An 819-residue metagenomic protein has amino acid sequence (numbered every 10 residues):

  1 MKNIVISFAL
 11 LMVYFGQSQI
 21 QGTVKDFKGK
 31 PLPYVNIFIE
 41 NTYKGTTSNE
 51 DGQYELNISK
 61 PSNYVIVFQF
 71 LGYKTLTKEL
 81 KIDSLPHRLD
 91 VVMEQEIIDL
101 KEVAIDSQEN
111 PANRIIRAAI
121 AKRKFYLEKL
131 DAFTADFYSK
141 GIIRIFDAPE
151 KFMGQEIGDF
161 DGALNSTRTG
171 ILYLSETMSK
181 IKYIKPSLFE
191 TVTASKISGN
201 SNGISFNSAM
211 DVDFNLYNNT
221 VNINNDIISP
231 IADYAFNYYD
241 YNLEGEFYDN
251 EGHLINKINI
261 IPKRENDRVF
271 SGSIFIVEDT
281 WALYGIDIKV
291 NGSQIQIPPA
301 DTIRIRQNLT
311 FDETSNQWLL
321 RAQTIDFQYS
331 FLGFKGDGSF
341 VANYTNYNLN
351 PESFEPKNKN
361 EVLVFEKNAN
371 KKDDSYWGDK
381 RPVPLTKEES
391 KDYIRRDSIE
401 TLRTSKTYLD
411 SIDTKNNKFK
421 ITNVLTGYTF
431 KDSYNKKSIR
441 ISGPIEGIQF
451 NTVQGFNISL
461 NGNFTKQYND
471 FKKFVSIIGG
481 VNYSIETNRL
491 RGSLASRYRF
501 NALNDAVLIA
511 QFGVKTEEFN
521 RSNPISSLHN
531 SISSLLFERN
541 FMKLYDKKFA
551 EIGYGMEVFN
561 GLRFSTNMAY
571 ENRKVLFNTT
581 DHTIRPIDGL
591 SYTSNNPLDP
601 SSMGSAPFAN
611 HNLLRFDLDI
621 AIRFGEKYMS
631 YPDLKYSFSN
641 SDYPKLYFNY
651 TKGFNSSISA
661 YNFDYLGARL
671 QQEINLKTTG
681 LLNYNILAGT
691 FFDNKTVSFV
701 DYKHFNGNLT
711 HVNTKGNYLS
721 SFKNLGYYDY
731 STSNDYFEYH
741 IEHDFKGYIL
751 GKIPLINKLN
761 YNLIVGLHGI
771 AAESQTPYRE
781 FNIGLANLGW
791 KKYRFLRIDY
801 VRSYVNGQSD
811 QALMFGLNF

Functional and structural regions predicted by a protein language model:
Q19-L32: Structural motif
I39-N41, V67-T77: A short, solvent-exposed loop/turn motif at the edges and junctions of modular extracellular/periplasmic domains
Y43-Q53: Short, acidic Ser/Thr/Gly-rich low-complexity loop/linker segments typical of extracellular and cell-surface proteins
I97-I98, E102-I255, I261-V269, L332-F334 (+5 more regions): Structured extracytoplasmic
L127-K129, F419-I439, T452, Q467-V475 (+7 more regions): Short loop/turn motifs that connect adjacent beta-strands in outer-membrane beta-barrel proteins
I260, I288-G292, K437-F450, K466 (+8 more regions): Transmembrane beta-strand segments that form the barrel wall of outer-membrane beta-barrel proteins
I303, Q454-I458, N488-G492, D546-A550 (+6 more regions): Residues that define the transmembrane beta-barrel architecture of outer-membrane proteins
V507-L528, I532-K543, S605-A606, K645-G751: C-terminal outer-membrane beta-barrel translocator/porin domains of Gram-negative envelope proteins and their
